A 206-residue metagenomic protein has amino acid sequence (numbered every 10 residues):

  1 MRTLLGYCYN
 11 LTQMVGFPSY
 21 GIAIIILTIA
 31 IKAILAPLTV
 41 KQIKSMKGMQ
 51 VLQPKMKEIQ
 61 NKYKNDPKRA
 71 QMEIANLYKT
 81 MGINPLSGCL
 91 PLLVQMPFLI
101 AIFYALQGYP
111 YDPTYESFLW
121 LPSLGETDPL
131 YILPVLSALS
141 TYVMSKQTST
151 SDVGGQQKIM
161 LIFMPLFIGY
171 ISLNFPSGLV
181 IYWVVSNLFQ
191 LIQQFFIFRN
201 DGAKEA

Functional and structural regions predicted by a protein language model:
M1-A206: Helix-loop-helix
